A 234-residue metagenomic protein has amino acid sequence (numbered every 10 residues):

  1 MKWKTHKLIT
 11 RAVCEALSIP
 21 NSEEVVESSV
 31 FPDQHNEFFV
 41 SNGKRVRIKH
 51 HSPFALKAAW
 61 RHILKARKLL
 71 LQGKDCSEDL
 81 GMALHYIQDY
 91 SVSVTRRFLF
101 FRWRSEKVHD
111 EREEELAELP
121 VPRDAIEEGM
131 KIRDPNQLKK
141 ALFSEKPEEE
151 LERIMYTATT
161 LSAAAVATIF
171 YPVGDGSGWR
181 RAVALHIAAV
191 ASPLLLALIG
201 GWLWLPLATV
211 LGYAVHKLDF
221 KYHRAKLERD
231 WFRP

Functional and structural regions predicted by a protein language model:
M1-K74, E78, R96-Y171, H186 (+3 more regions): N-terminal, motif-rich segments that launch catalysis or mediate targeting to/interaction with membranes, typified by
C76-Q88: Short alpha-helix carrying the canonical HExxH Zn2+-binding catalytic motif
Q88-T95: Transmembrane alpha-helix/helix-exit interface in multi-pass inner-membrane proteins
V173-K226: Transmembrane alpha-helices
